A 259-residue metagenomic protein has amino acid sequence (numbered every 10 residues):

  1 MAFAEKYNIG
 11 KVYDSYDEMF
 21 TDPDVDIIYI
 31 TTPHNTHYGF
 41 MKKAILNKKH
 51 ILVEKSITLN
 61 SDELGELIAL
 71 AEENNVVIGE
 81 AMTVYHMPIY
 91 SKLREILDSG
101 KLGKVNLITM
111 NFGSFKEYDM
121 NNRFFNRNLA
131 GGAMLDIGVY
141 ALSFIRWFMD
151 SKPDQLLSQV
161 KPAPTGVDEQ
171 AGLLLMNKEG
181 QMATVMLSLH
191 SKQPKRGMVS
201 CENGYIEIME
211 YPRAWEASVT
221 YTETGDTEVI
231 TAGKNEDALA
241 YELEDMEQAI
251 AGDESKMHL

Functional and structural regions predicted by a protein language model:
M1-Y7: NAD(P)-binding Rossmann-fold cofactor-contacting core
E5, I27-T32, K178, I230 (+1 more regions): C-terminal helix-rich "cap/oligomerization" subdomain common to oxidoreductases
Y7-L70: Beta-loop-alpha module in the N-terminal Rossmann-like domain of NAD(P)-dependent dehydrogenases, especially those
Y13, V53-E54, I78-E80, I208: Hydrophobic residues in well-ordered beta-strands that form the structural core
G65-T83, K104-I108: Rossmann-fold dehydrogenase core element
V84-L157, P164: Predominantly a Rossmann-like dinucleotide-binding segment in NAD(P)-dependent oxidoreductases
S143-E216, L243-E254: Contiguous beta-strand/loop segments that form the cofactor/metal-binding neighborhood of enzyme cores
